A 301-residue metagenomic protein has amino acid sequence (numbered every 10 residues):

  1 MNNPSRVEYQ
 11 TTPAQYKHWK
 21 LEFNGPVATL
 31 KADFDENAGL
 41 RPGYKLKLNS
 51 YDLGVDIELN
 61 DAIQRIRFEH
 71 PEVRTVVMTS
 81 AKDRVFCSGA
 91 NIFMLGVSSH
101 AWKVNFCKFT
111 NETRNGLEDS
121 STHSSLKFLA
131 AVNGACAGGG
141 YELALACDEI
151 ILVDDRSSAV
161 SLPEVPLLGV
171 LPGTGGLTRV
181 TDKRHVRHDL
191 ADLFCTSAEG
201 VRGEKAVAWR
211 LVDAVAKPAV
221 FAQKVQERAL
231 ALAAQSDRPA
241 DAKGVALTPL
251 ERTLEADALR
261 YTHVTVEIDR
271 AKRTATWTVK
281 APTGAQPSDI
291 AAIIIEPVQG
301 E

Functional and structural regions predicted by a protein language model:
M1-G39, E142-A146, H185-E296: Amphipathic alpha-helical segments at domain termini/boundaries
M1-R6, A14-Y16, P42-N49, D56-E58 (+1 more regions): Extended N-terminal export/anchoring regions of large proteins
G25-A32, D52-A101, N111-A131, V153-S157 (+2 more regions): A structural preference for short, pocket-lining loop segments at secondary-structure junctions
K31, N37-R41, V85-G89, S161 (+2 more regions): Short acidic/His/Gly/Ser-rich catalytic and metal-binding motifs that mark active-site loops of diverse hydrolases
D35, D83, I150-I151, S157 (+3 more regions): Short, glycine-/Ser/Thr-/acidic-enriched flexible segments
G43-S50, F93-H100, A292-P297: Short glycine-enriched, charge-decorated loop/helix-capping segments at active-site entrances that position
L48-V55, W102-F106, F221, V298-Q299: Residue-level preference for long, well-ordered alpha-helices that form the structural scaffold of enzyme catalytic
A101-R238: Conserved catalytic cores of soluble enzyme domains, especially glycine-rich substrate-binding beta-alpha loops
